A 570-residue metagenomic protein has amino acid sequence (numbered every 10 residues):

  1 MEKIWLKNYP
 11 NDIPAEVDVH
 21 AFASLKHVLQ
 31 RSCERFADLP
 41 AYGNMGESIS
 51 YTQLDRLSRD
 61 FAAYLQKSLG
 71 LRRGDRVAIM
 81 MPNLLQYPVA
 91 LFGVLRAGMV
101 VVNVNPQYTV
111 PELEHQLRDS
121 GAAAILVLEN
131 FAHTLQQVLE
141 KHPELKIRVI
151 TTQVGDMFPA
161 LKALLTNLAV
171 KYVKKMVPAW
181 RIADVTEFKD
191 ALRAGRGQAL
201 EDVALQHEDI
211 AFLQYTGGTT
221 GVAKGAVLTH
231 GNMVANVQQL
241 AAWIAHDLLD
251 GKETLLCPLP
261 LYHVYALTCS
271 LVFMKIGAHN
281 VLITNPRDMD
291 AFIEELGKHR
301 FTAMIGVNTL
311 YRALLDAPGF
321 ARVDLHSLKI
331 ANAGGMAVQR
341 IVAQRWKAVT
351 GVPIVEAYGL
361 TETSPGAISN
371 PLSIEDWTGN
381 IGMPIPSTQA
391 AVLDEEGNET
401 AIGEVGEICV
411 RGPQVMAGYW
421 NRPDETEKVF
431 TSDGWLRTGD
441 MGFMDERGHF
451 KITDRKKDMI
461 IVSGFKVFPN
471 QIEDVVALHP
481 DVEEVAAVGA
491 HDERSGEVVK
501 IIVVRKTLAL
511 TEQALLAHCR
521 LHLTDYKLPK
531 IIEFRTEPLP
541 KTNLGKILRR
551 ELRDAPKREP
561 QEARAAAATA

Functional and structural regions predicted by a protein language model:
K3-K7, H27-S50: AMP-dependent adenylate-forming
A21, D38-R72, A78-L84, P88-F92 (+2 more regions): Conserved AMP-binding/adenylate-forming core of the ANL superfamily
S68-R72, G195-E208, L213-L256, T268 (+1 more regions): Conserved adenylate-forming
Y87, Y108, H115, I125-F131 (+8 more regions): AMP-binding/adenylate-forming catalytic core of the ANL superfamily
R96-R193, T507-L508: Structural core segment of the AMP-binding/adenylate-forming
V149, L164-L168, K298-I305, L315-D376 (+1 more regions): Gly/Ser/Thr-rich phosphate-binding loop
V234-T254, V264-T302, A317: Conserved AMP-binding/adenylation subdomain of ANL enzymes
Y358, W377, A391-C409, K428 (+3 more regions): Conserved beta-loop-beta connector loops within the AMP-binding
